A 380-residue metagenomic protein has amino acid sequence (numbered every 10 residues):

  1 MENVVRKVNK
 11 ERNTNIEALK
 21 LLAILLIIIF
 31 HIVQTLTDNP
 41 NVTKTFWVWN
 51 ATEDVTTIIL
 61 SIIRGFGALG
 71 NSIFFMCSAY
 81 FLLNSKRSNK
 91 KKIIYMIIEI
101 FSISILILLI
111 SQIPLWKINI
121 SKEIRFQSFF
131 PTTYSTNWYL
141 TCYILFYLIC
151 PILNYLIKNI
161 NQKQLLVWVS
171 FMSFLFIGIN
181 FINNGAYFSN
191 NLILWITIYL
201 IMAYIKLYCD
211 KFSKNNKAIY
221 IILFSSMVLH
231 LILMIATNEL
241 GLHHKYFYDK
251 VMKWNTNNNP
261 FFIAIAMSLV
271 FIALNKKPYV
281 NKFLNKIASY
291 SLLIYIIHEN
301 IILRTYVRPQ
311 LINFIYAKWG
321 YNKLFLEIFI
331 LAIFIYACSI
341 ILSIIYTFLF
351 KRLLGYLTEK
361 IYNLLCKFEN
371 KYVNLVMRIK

Functional and structural regions predicted by a protein language model:
M1-M172, P278-V280, Y290, Q310-K380: Membrane-cytosol interface segments of multi-pass membrane proteins, especially ER/Golgi lipid-handling enzymes
L25-I32, I103-I110, F126, V169-I182 (+2 more regions): Aromatic-anchored segments of alpha-helical transmembrane domains
I58-N71, Q127-C142, N180-I198, M234-A266 (+1 more regions): Interfacial loop-to-helix transition and helix-capping segments at the boundaries of transmembrane helices
F75-L83, I201-I205, I296: Hydrophobic transmembrane alpha-helices of secondary-active transporters and Na+-translocating membrane complexes
K86-I94, I205-K217: Hydrophobic, small-residue-rich membrane helices and short re-entrant helix-turn-helix hairpins that build
F146-Y155, Y199-K211, I265-Y279: Alpha-helical transmembrane segments in multipass membrane proteins, preferentially the mid-helix core
Q164-K211: Loop-centered beta-sheet repeat module
L192-I193, K211-L293, E299-I330: Alpha-helical transmembrane segments and terminal signal-anchor/GPI-anchor hydrophobic tails, characterized by long
